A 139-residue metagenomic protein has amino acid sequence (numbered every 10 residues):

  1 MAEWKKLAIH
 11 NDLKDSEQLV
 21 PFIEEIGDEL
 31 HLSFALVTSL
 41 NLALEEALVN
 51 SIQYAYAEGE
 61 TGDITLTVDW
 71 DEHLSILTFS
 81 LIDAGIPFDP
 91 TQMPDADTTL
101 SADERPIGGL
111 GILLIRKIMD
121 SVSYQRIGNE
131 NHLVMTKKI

Functional and structural regions predicted by a protein language model:
M1-K6, I52-I139: Conserved beta-strand-loop-beta-strand hairpin that lines the nucleotide-binding pocket of ATP/GTP-utilizing enzymes
I9-D15: A short beta-loop-alpha structural element at the N-terminal edge of CoA-dependent acyl/N-acetyltransferase catalytic
I23-E45, E104-P106: Conserved short strand/loop->alpha-helix "switch" segment adjacent to the catalytic nucleotide/phosphoryl-transfer site
A47, S51: Hydrophobic residues in the alpha-helical elements that line and stabilize the ATP-binding pocket of the HATPase_c
